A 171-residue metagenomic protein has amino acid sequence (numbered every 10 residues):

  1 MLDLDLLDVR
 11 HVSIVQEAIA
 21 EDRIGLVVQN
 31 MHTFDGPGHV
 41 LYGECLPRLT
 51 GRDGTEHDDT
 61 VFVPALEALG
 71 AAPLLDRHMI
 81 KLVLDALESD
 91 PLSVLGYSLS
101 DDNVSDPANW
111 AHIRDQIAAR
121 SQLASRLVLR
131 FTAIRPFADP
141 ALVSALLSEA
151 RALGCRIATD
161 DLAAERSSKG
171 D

Functional and structural regions predicted by a protein language model:
L2-V63, T159: Active-site core of bacterial EAL-family cyclic-dinucleotide phosphodiesterase domains
D3, L7-R10, E67, A71-D76 (+1 more regions): Signal-transducing alpha-helical linker
G25, Y42-E44, V94-S98, R126-R130 (+1 more regions): Structural preference for beta-strand elements that scaffold enzyme active sites
M31-H32, N103, R135-P136, L162-E165: Short beta->alpha connector loops
A71-L142: Catalytic core of bacterial c-di-GMP phosphodiesterases, primarily the EAL and HD-GYP domains, capturing alpha-helical
L147-D161: Short beta-strand/loop segments at the ligand-binding rim of alpha/beta enzyme cores
R166-D171: Catalytic cores of alpha/beta
